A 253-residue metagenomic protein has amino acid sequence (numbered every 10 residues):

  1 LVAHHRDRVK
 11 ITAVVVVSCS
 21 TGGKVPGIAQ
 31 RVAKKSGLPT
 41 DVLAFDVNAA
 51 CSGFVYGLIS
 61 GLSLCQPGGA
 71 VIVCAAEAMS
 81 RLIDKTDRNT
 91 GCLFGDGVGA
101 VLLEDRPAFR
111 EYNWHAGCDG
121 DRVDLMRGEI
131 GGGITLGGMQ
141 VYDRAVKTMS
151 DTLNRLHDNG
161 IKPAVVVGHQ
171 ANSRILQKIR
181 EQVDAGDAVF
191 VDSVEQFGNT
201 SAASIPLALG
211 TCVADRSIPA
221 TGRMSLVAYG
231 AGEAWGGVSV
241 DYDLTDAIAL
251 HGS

Functional and structural regions predicted by a protein language model:
L1-T12, G128-A164, R174-A185, A208 (+2 more regions): Conserved active-site "lid/cap" helical segment
K10-V15, K34-N48, S80-T86, A185-S193: Glycine/charged-rich beta-loop-alpha catalytic/anionic-binding loops adjacent to active sites
V17, N48, I72-E77, L103 (+2 more regions): Short beta-strand segments
S20, F45-S52, T90-C92, I130-D151 (+1 more regions): Active-site pocket-shaping loop/turn-to-helix segments
S20-T21, P39-D41, V47-G68, A164-S253: Claisen-condensing/thiolase-fold acyl-transfer catalytic domains that form or cleave C-C bonds in fatty acid
K24-L38, A70-M79, D124, I175-G186: Acidic-glycine-rich active-site phosphate/pyrophosphate-binding loop
L62, G68-G95: Flexible, glycine-rich active-site loops centered on histidine and acidic residues that chelate a metal or position
K85-K147, N154, Y229, D241-S253: Condensing-enzyme catalytic core mediating Claisen C-C bond formation in acyl metabolism
